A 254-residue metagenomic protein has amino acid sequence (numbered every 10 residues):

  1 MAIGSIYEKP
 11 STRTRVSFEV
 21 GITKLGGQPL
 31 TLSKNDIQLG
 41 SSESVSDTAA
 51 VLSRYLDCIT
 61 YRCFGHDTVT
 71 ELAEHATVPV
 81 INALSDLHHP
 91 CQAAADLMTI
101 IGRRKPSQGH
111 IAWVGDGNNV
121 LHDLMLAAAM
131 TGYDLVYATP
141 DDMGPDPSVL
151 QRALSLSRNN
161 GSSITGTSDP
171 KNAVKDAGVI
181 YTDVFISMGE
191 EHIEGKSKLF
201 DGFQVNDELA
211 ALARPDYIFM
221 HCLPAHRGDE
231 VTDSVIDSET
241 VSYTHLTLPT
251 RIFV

Functional and structural regions predicted by a protein language model:
M1, Q108-G109, D216: Phosphate-coordination loops involved in phosphoryl transfer and adenosine-cofactor binding
M1-I101, R227: Phosphate/diphosphate ligand-binding glycine-rich loop within oxidoreductases
R13-V20, K105-K171, D176: Glycine-rich phosphate/diphosphate-binding loop of Rossmann-like nucleotide-binding domains
L52, L72, N172-A173, V235: Structural alpha-helical scaffold elements that stabilize or flank donor/cofactor-binding regions in carbohydrate
P79-L84, L135, S242-Y243: Short hydrophobic/aromatic-enriched beta-strand-loop microsegments
S155-D233: Rossmann-like adenosine-cofactor binding region
E230-L246: Short, electropositive alpha-helical surface patch
H245, T250-V254: Single conserved hydrophobic/aromatic residue that forms the stacking wall/gate of nucleotide- or nucleobase-binding
